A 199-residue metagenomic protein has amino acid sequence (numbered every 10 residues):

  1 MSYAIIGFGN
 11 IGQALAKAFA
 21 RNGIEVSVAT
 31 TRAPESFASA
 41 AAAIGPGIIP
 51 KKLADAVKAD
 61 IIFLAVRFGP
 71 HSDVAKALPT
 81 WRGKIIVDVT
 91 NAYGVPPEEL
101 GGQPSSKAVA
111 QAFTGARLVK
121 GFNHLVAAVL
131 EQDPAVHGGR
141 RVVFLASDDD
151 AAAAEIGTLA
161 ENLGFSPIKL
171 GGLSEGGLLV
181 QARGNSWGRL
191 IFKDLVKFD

Functional and structural regions predicted by a protein language model:
M1-S2, I85, V142: Residues that mark the start of a beta-strand
M1-S39, A43: NAD(P)+-binding Rossmann beta1-loop-alpha1 motif at the extreme N-terminus of oxidoreductases
S27, P97-L100, S166: Structural/interface elements that position substrates and couple domains in central-metabolism enzymes
G45-I85, V89-V95: Rossmann-like NAD(P)-binding element
P50, R117-N123, I168-G172: General beta-strand structural signal in soluble alpha/beta enzymes
T90-V136: Rossmann-fold NAD(P)-binding glycine/threonine-rich loop
R140-D199: Active-site-lining helix/loop region of Rossmann-like oxidoreductase modules
